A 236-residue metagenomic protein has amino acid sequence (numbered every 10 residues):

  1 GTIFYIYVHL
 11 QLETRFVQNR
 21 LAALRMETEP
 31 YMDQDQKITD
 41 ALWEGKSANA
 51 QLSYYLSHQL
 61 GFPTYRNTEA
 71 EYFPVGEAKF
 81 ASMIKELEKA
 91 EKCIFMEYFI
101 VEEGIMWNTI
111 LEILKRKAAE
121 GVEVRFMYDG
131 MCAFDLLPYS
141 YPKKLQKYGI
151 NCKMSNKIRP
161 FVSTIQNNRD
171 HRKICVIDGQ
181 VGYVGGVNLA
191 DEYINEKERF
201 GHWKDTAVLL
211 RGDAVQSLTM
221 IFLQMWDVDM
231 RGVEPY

Functional and structural regions predicted by a protein language model:
G1-Y236: N-terminal localization/anchoring segments of enzymes in phospholipid and broader phosphate metabolism
